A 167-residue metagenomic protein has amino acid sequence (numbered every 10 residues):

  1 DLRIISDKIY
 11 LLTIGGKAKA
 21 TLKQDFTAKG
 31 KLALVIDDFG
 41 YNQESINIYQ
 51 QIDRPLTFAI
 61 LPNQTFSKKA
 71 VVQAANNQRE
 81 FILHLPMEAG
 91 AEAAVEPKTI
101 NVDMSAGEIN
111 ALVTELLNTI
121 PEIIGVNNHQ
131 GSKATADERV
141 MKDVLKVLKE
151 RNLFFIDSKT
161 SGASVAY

Functional and structural regions predicted by a protein language model:
D1, G30-A33, N77, L83-L85 (+3 more regions): Catalytic cores of secreted/periplasmic lytic hydrolases that degrade extracellular macromolecules
D1-K29: Terminal interaction modules at protein C-ends
G16-A20, N77-R79, D143-L148: Short, charged low-complexity intrinsically disordered segments located at boundaries of structured domains
K23-P97: Active-site beta->alpha N-cap acidic-glycine motif
V35, P55-L61, V95-S105, N128-T135 (+1 more regions): Second-shell loop/turn segments in exported
N63-K69, D103-A111: Glycine-rich anion/phosphate-binding loops
A106-Y167: Catalytic domains of cell-wall/extracellular-matrix polysaccharide-remodeling enzymes, centered on de-N-acetylation
